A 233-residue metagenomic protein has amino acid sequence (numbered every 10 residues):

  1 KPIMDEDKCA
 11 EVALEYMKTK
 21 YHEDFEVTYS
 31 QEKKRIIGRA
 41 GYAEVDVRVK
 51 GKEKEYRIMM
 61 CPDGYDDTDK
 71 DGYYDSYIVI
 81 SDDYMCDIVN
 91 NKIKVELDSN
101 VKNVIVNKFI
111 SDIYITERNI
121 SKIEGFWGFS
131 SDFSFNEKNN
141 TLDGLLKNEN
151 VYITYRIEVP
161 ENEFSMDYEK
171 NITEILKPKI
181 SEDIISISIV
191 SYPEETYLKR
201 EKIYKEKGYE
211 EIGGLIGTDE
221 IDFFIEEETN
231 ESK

Functional and structural regions predicted by a protein language model:
K1-S30, V89-I105, K170-K177: Short, non-transmembrane alpha-helical segments in secretory-pathway proteins
K18, I36-G38, G144-L146: Sterically constrained small-residue positions within well-ordered secondary structures of folded domains
D24-P62: Exposed beta-strand-loop-beta-strand "reactive/processing" segments of non-cytosolic proteins
I36, V49, K70, I123-F126: Intrinsically disordered, low-complexity segments enriched in small/polar residues
D46-R48, Y65-D66, I172-P178: Short, low-complexity, polar/charged sequence segments that are solvent-exposed and flexible
K54-Y84: A short, surface-exposed beta-strand/turn
D75-G208, G213, T218, D222-K233: Metal-dependent nuclease catalytic core centered on acidic motifs
